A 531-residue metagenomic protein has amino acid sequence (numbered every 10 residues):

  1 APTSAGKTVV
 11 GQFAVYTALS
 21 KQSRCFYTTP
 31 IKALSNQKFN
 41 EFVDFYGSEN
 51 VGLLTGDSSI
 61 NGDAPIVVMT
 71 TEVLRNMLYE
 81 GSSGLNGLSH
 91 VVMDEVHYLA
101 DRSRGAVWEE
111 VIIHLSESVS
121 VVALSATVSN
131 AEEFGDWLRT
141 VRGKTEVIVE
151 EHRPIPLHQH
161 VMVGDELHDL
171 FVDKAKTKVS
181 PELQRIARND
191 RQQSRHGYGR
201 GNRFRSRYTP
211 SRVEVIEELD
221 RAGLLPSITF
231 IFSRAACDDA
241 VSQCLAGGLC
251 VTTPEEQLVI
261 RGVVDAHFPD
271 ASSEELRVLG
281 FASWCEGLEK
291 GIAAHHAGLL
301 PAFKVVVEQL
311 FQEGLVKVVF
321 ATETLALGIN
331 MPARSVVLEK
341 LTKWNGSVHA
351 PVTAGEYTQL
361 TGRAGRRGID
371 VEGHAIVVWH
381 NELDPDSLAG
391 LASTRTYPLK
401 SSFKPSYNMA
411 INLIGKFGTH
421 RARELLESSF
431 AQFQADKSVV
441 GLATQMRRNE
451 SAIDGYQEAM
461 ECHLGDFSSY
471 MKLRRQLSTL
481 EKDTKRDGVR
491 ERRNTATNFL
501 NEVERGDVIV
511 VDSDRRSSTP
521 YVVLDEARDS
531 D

Functional and structural regions predicted by a protein language model:
T8-S23, V43, E109-L115: Walker A/P-loop NTP-binding motif
Q12, D63-Y79, L288-A302, L310-N330: Conserved two-lobed SF2 helicase motor
S23-N76, D136, E146: Conserved nucleic-acid-binding Ia/Ib motif block in the N-terminal RecA-like helicase ATPase lobe
T28, V43-G52, F230, R234-V318 (+1 more regions): Conserved C-terminal RecA-like helicase domain
V67, T71-V73, G81-A123: SF2 helicase catalytic motif II
I113, S120-V122, T127-Q243, A293 (+1 more regions): Conserved interdomain linker/interface between the two RecA-like ATPase lobes of SF2 helicase motors
E289, A293, G298-P301, Q309-V316 (+1 more regions): Non-catalytic terminal extensions of ATP-dependent helicases
M331, S335-N345, A350-L391: Conserved segment of the helicase C-terminal RecA-like domain
